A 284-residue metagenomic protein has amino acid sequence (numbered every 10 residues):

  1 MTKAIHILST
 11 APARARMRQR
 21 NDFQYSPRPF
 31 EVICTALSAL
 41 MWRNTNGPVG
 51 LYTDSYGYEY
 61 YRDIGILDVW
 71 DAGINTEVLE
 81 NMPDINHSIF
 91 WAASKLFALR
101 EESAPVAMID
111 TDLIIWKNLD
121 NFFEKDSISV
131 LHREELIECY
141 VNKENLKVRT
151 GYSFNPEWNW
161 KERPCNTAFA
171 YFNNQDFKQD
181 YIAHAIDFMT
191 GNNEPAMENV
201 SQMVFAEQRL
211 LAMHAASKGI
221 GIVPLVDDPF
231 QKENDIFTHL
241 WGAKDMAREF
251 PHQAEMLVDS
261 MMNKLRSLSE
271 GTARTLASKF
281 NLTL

Functional and structural regions predicted by a protein language model:
M1-P83, K244-L284: N-terminal anchoring/stem segment of glycosyltransferases
V32-A36, I89-L96, L113, V204-R209: Conserved glycosyltransferase catalytic-site signature
P48-V49, V106, I220-I222: Hydrophobic anchor at the start of a short beta-strand that flanks the dinucleotide cofactor-binding loop
D54-E59, T111-K117, D228-P229: Short, polar loop motifs at secondary-structure junctions
P83-S94, V148-F154: Short acidic (Asp/Glu) patches
L96-C139: GT-A fold catalytic core of metal-dependent nucleotide-sugar glycosyltransferases, centered on the diacidic
N121-F188: Conserved catalytic core of nucleotide-sugar-dependent glycosyltransferases
W160-E249: Catalytic core and acceptor-binding pocket of nucleotide-sugar-dependent glycosyltransferases
